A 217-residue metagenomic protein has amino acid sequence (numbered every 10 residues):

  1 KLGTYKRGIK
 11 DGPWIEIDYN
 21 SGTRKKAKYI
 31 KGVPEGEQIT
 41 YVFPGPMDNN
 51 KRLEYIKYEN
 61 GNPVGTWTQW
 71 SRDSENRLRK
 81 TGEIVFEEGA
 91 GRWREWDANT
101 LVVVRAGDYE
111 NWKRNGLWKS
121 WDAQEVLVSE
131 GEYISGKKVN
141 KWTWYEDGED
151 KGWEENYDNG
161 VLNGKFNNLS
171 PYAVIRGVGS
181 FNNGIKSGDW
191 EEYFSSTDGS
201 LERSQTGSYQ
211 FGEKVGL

Functional and structural regions predicted by a protein language model:
K1-L217: Glycine/tyrosine- and acidic-biased, solvent-exposed loop/turn segments at the edges of beta-strands
